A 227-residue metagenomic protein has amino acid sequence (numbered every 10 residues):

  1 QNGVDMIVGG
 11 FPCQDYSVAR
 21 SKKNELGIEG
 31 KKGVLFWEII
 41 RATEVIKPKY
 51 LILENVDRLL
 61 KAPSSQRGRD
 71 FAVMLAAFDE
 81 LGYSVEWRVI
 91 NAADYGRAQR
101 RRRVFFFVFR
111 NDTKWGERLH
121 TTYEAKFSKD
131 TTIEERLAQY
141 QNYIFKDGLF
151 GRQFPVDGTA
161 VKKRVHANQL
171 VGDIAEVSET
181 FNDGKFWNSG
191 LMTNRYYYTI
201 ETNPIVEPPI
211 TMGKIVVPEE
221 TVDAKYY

Functional and structural regions predicted by a protein language model:
Q1-V4, Q14-Y227: Class I S-adenosyl-L-methionine
V8-G9: Non-cysteine beta-strand/loop elements that form the S-adenosyl-L-methionine
